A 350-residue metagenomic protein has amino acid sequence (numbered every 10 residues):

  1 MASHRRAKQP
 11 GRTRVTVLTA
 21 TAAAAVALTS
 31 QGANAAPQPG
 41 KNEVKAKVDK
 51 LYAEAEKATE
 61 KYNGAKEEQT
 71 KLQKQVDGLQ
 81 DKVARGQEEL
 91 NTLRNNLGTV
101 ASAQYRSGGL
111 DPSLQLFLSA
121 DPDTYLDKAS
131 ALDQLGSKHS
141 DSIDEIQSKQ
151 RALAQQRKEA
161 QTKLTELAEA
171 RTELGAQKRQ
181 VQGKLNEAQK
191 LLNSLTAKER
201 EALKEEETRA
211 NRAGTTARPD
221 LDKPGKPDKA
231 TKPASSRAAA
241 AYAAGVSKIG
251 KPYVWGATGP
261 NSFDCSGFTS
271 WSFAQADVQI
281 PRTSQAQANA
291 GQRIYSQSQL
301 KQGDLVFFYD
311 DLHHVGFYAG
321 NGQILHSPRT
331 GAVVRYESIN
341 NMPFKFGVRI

Functional and structural regions predicted by a protein language model:
M1-N42, E166-S247: Hydrophobic packing segments in regular secondary structure
T16-L18, R106-G109, G136, R157 (+3 more regions): Short hydrophobic/aromatic segments of transmembrane alpha-helices and their interfaces
Q38-Y52: Short N-terminal segments immediately surrounding and downstream of signal-peptide cleavage
V44, H139-S142, I146, N261 (+1 more regions): Short, conserved glycine- and acidic-residue-centered signature motifs in active-site or ligand-binding loops
D49-E56, N63-T70, K74-R171: Amphipathic alpha-helical segments with strong coiled-coil propensity and their capping/boundary positions
K50, K57, G78, T92 (+9 more regions): Extracytoplasmic/secreted proteins, especially bacterial periplasmic and envelope-associated proteins
Q104, K190, Q279-P281: Secretory-pathway/luminal and periplasmic proteins that interact with or process carbohydrate-rich
G225-I350: Peptidoglycan cell-wall recognition and remodeling modules
